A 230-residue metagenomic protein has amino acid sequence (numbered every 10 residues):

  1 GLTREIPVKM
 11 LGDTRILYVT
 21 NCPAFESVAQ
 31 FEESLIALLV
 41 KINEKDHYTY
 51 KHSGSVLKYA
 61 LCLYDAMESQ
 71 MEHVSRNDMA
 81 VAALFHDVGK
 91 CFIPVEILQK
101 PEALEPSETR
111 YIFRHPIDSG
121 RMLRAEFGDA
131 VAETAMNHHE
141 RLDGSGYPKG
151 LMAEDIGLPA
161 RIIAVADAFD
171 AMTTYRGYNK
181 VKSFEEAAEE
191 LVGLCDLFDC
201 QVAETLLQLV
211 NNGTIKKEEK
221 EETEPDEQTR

Functional and structural regions predicted by a protein language model:
L2-E26: Ligand-binding loop in jelly-roll beta-barrel domains
Y18-K41: Sensory coupling linkers of modular signal transduction proteins
I36-R230: Histidine- and acidic-residue-rich, metal-dependent catalytic cores
